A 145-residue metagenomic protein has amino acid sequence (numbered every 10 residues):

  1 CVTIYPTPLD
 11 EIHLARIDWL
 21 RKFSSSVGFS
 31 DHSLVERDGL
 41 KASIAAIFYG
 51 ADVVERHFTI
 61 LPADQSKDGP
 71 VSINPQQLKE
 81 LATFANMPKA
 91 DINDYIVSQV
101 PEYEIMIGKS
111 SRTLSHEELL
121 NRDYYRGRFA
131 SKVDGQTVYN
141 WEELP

Functional and structural regions predicted by a protein language model:
C1-P145: Catalytic cores and adjacent flexible loops of soluble metabolic enzymes that perform enolate/carbanion chemistry on
